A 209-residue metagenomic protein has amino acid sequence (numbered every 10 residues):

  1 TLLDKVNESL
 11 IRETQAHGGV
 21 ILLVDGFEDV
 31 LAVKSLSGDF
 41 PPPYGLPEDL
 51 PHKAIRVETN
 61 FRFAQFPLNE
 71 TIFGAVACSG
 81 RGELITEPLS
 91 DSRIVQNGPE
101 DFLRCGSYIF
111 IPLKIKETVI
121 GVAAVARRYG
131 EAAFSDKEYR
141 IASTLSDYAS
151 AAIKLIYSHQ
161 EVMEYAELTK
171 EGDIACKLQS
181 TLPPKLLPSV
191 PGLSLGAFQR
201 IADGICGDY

Functional and structural regions predicted by a protein language model:
T1-I21, I72, I174-L178, S194-Q199 (+1 more regions): Amphipathic alpha-helical coiled-coil segments that mediate homodimerization and allosteric signal transmission
E8-I11, G19-A64, L68, S90: GAF sensory/regulatory domain recognition with acknowledged cross-activation on helical regulatory dimers
N69-G74, C78-S107: Signal-transducing coupling segments at domain and membrane junctions
G106-K114: A short, aliphatic-rich beta-strand micro-motif
L113-A123: Short hydrophobic/glycine-rich mini-motifs in sensory/regulatory modules that couple input to downstream signaling
I115, A133-K154: Amphipathic alpha-helical "output/dimerization" segments
V122-A132, I153: Short beta-strand-to-loop transition segments that serve as allosteric relay/switch motifs in sensory/regulatory domains
M163-Y209: … and, occasionally, acidic/histidine-rich disordered N-termini of signaling adaptors
